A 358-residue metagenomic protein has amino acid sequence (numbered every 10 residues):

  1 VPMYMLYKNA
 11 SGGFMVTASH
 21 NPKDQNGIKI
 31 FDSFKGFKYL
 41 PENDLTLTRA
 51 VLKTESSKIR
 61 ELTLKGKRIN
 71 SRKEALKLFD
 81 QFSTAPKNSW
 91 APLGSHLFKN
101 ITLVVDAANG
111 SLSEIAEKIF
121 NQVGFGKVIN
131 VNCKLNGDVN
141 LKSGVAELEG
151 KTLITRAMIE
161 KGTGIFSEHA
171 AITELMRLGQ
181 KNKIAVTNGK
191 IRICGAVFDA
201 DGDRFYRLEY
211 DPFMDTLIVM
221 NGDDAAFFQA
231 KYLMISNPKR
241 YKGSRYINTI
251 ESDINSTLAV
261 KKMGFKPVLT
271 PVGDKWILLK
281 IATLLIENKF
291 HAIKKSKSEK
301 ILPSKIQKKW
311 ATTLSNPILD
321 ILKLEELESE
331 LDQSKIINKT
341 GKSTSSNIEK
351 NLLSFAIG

Functional and structural regions predicted by a protein language model:
V1-K38, S256-L258, K262: Ferredoxin-reductase
V1-P2, R49-F79, Y206-I357: Proline/glycine-rich low-complexity loops and linkers
M5-K8, N21-K23, L93-F98, K181-K190 (+3 more regions): Solvent-exposed alpha-helices and their adjacent loops that cap or buttress functional pockets in soluble metabolic
S11-M15, V104, I193-V197, S354-A356: Short glycine-aspartate micro-motif
F14, H20, S83-P86, D106 (+6 more regions): Buried hydrophobic positions in well-ordered alpha/beta secondary-structure cores of metabolic enzymes
S19-P22, A107-E114, G202-R204, I250-I254: Gly/Ser/Thr-rich loops at beta-strand to alpha-helix junctions that form or flank small-molecule/cofactor-binding
D24-N188, T216, L285: Gly/Ser/Thr-enriched, mixed-charge loops and adjacent short helices that form phosphate/oxyanion-binding elements
D32-K35, D199-A200, E209-M214: Short acidic-glycine loop/turn motifs at beta-strand connectors
